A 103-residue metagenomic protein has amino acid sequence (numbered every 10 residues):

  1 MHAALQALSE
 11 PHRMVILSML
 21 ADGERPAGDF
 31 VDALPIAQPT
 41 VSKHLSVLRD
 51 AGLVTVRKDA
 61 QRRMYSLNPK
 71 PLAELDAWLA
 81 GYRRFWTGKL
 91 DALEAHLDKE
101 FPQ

Functional and structural regions predicted by a protein language model:
H2-T40, R62-A73, A77: N-terminal helix-turn-helix DNA-binding core of bacterial DNA-binding proteins
L8-P11, L48, K70, G81 (+1 more regions): Residue-level signal for short amphipathic helical patches enriched in basic/charged and nearby hydrophobic residues
S18, A73-Q103: Amphipathic alpha-helical dimerization/coiled-coil segments that flank or bridge DNA-binding/regulatory modules
V31-D32, K43, R49-D50: Alpha-helical residues within the helix-turn-helix
D50-A60, M64-S66: Beta-hairpin "wing" of winged helix-turn-helix
